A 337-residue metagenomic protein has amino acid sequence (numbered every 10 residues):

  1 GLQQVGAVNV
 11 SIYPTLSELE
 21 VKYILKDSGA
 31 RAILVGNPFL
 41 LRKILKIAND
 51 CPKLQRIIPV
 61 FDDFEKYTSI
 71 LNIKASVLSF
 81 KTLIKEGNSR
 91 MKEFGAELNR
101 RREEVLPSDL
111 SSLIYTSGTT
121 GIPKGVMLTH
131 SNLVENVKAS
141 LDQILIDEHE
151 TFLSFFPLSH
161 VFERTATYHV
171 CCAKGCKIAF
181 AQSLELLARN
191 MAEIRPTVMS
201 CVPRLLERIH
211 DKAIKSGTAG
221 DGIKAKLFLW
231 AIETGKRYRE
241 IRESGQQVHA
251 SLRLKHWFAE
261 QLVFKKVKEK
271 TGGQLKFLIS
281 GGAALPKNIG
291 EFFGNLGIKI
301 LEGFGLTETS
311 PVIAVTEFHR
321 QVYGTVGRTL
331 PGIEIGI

Functional and structural regions predicted by a protein language model:
G1-E18, K26-A32, E150-T151, H169-A179 (+1 more regions): A short helix-loop-beta submotif of the ANL/AMP-binding
G1-I12, V21-K22, S140-L141, V161-K174 (+2 more regions): Hydrophobic alpha-helical segments in the ANL/AMP-binding
Q4-E86: Structural core segment of the AMP-binding/adenylate-forming
Y13, F155-H160, G282-A284: Conserved AMP-binding
P38-K53, L206-G222, Q261-G273, K287 (+1 more regions): Adenylate-forming
I58-P59, V77-Y115, I122, L145-T151: Conserved pre-ATP/AMP-binding loop-to-beta segment of ANL
V134-S154, L158-F264, Q274, K299: Conserved AMP-binding/adenylation subdomain of ANL enzymes
M199, A259-I337: Conserved AMP-binding/adenylate-forming
